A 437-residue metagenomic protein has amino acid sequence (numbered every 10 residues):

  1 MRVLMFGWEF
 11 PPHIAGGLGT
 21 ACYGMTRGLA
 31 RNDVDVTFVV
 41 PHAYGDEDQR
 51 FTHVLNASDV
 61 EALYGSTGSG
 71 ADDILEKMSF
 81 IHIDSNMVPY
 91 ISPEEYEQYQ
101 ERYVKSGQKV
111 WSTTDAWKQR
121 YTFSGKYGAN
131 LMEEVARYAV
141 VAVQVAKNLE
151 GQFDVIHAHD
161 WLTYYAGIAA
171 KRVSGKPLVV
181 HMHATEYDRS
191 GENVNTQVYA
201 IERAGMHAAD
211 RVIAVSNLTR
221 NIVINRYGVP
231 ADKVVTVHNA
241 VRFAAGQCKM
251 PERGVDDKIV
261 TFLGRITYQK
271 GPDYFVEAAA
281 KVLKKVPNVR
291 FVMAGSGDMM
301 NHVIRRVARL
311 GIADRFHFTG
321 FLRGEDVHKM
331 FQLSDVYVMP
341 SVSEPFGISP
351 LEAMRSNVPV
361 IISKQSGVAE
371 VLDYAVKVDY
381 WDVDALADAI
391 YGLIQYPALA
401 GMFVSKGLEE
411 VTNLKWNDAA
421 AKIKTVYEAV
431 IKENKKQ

Functional and structural regions predicted by a protein language model:
T37-A146: A conserved catalytic-core segment of Leloir-type glycosyltransferases
I213, G254-A279, V404: Conserved donor-binding/catalytic core segment of Leloir-type glycosyltransferases
L218, A240: Carbohydrate-associated surface elements
H302-L322: Nucleotide-activated donor-binding/catalytic signature segment of Leloir-type glycosyltransferases, i.e., the conserved
F321-L322, K329-S334: Short alpha-helical donor nucleotide-sugar binding micro-motif in glycosyltransferases
V342: Aromatic "clamp/platform" in nucleotide-sugar-dependent glycosyltransferases that forms part of the donor/acceptor
P359-I362: Short hydrophobic beta-strand element within catalytic cores of glycosyltransferases and related nucleotide-activated
A375-D384, G392-P397: Conserved acidic donor-binding segment of nucleotide-sugar-dependent glycosyltransferases
